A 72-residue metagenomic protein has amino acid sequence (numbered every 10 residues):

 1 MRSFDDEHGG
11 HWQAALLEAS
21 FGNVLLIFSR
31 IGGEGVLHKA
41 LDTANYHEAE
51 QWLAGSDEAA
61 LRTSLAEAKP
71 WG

Functional and structural regions predicted by a protein language model:
M1-Q13: Negatively charged, low-complexity tracts enriched in Asp/Glu with abundant Ser/Thr
S3-D5, R30, H38, D42: Residue-level signal for well-ordered alpha-helical segments
F4-D5, F21, N45, S64: Intrinsically disordered, low-complexity regions enriched in Ser/Pro/Gly/Gln/His and often acidic
L17-V36: Short, surface-exposed, low-complexity cationic segments
E34-G72: Acidic, low-complexity intrinsically disordered segments
